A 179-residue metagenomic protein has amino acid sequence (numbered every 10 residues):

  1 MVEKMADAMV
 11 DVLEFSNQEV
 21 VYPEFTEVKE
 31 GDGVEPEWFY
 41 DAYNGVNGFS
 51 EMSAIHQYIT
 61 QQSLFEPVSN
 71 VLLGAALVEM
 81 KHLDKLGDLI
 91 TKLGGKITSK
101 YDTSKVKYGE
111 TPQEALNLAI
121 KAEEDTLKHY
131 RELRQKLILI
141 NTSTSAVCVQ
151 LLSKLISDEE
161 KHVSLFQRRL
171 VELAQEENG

Functional and structural regions predicted by a protein language model:
M1-G179: Non-heme di-metal
